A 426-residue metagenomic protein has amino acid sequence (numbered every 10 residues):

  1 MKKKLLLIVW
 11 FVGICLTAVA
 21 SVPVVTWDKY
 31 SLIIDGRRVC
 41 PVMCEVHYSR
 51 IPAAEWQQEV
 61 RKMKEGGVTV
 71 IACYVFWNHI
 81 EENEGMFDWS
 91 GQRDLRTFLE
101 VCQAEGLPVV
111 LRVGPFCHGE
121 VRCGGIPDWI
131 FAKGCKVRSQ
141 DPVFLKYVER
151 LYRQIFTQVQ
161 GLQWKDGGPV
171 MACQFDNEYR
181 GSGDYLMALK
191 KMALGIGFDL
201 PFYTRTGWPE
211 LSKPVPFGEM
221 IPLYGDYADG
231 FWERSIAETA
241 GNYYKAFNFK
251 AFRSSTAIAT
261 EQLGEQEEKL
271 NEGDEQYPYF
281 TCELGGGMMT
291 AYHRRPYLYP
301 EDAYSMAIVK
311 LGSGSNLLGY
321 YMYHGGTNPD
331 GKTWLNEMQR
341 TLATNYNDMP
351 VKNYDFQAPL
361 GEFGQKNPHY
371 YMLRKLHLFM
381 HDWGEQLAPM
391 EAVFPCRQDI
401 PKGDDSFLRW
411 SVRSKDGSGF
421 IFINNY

Functional and structural regions predicted by a protein language model:
M1-K4: Positively charged n-region of N-terminal signal peptides that target proteins for export
L7-T17: Bacterial N-terminal signal peptides
V19-V70, E100: N-terminal carbohydrate-binding accessory modules
V22, L111, P115-I126, F131-Y147 (+1 more regions): Substrate-binding/catalytic cleft of secreted carbohydrate-active enzymes, primarily glycoside hydrolases
E45-H47, Y74, D176, Y321-H324: Conserved residues at the C-terminal ends of beta-strands
A53-E65, Q92-R96, E100, K146-E149 (+4 more regions): Amphipathic, non-transmembrane alpha-helical secondary structure
W56-G124, D128, K190-G195: Aromatic-lined substrate-binding rim segments of carbohydrate-active enzymes
K133, F144-Q158, D166-Q174, R180-K190 (+5 more regions): Carbohydrate-binding surfaces of carbohydrate-active enzymes
